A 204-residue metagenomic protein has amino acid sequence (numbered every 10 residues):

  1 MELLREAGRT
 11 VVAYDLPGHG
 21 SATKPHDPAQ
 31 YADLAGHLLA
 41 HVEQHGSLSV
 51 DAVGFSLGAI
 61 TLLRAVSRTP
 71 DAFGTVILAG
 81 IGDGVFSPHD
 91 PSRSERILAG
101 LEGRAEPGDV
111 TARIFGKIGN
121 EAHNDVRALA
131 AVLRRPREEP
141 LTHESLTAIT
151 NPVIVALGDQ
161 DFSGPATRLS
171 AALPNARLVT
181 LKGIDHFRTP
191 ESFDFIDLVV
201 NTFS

Functional and structural regions predicted by a protein language model:
E6, T10-V50: Active-site loop/oxyanion-hole signature of alpha/beta-hydrolase fold enzymes
G54-S56: Conserved alpha/beta-hydrolase "nucleophile elbow" surrounding the catalytic nucleophile
I60-R104: Flexible "cap/lid" loop of the alpha/beta hydrolase fold
K117-T142: Hydrophobic, aromatic-rich cap/lid helix
I149, V155-L157: Short beta-strand/loop motif that positions the catalytic acidic residue of the alpha/beta-hydrolase fold
Q160-R168: Conserved alpha/beta-hydrolase "acid-adjacent" motif
S170-F187: Catalytic histidine neighborhood in serine/cysteine hydrolases with alpha/beta-hydrolase-type architecture
I184-I196: Catalytic histidine-centered segment of alpha/beta-hydrolase-like enzymes
